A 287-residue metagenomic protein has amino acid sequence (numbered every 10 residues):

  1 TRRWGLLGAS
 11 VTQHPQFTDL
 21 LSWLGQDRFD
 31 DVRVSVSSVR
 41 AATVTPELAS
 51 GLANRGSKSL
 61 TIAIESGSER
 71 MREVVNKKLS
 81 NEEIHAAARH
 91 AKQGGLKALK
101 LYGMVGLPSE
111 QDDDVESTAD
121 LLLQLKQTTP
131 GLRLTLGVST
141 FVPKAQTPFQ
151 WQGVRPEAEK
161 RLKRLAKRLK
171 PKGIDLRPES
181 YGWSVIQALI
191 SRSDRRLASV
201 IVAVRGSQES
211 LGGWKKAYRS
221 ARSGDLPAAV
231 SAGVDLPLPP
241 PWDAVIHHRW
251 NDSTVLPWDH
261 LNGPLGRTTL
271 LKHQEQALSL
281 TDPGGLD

Functional and structural regions predicted by a protein language model:
T1-T135, S139, P143: Conserved SAM/AdoMet-binding glycine-rich loop
R2-R3, D30-R33, Q93, G131 (+4 more regions): Intrinsically disordered or highly flexible coil/loop and linker segments, enriched in small and charged/polar residues
A9, A42, S139-T140, T147 (+2 more regions): Flexible, active-site-adjacent loop/turn segments at secondary-structure boundaries
P15, E47-L48, R70-V75, V105-D113 (+4 more regions): Flexible glycine/acidic-rich beta-alpha junction loops that bind and position SAM and/or redox cofactors in anaerobic
N54-K58, Q124-L136, P156-L176, I201 (+1 more regions): Structural recognition of alpha->loop->beta junctions
Q152-R161, R168, L280, G284-D287: Short secondary-structure subsegments characteristic of cysteine-rich extracellular domains
P171-D287: Radical SAM enzyme core and accessory elements
